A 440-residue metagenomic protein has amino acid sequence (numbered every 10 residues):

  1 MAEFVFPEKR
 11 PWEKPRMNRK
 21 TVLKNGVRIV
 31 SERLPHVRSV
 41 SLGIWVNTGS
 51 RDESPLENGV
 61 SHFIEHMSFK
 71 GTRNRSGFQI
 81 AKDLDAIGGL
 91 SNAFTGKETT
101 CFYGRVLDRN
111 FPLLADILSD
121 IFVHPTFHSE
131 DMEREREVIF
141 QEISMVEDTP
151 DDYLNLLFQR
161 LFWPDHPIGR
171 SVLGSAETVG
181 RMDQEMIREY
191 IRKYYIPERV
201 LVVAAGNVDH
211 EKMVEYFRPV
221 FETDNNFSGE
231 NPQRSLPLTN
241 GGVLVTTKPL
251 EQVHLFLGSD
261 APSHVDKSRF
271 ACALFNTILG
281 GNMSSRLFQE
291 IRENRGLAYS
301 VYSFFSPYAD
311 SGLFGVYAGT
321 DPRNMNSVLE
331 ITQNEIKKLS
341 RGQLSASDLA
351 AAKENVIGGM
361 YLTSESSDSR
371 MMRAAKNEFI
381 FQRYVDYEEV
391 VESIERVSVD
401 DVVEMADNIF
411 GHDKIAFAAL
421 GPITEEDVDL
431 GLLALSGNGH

Functional and structural regions predicted by a protein language model:
A2-P7, V22, R33, G77-G229 (+6 more regions): Charge-rich, well-structured scaffold segments of protease-associated domains
F4-S39: N- or domain-start disorder-to-order transition segments that initiate the globular core
S41-R105, G281-L297, Y308: M16/MPP (pitrilysin/insulinase) zinc-metallopeptidase core fold and M16-derived inactive scaffolds
L42-V46, L118, L255: A short acidic-to-branched-hydrophobic micro-motif
L236-T239, E290: Catalytic cores of enzymes that engage adenine nucleotides and/or redox cofactors via long glycine-rich, Lys/Arg/His
H264-K267, A271-G281, L287: A conserved active-site cap/scaffold subdomain adjacent to cofactor or substrate pockets
